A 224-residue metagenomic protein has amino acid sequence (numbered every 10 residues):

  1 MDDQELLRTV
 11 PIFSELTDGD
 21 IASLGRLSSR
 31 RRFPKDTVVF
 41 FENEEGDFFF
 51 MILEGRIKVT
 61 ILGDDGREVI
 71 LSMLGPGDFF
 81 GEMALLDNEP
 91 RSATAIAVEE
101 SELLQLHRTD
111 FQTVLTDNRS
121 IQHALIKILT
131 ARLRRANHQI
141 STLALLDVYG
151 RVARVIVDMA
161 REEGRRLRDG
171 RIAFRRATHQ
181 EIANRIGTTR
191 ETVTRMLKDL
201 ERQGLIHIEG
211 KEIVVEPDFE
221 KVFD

Functional and structural regions predicted by a protein language model:
M1-K35, A84-L85, D117: Cyclic nucleotide-binding regulatory module and flanking cytosolic helices
E5, L71, L103-L104, F174 (+1 more regions): A residue-level structural signature of the nucleotidyltransferase/glycosyltransferase Rossmann-like core
I12, T37-E100: Cyclic nucleotide-binding regulatory domains
I21, F111-Q112, E220-K221: A generic structural signal for short hydrophobic patches within well-formed alpha-helices
S72-T130, R134: Cyclic-nucleotide recognition modules
V148, M159-D224: Phosphate-/nucleic-acid-contacting segments
